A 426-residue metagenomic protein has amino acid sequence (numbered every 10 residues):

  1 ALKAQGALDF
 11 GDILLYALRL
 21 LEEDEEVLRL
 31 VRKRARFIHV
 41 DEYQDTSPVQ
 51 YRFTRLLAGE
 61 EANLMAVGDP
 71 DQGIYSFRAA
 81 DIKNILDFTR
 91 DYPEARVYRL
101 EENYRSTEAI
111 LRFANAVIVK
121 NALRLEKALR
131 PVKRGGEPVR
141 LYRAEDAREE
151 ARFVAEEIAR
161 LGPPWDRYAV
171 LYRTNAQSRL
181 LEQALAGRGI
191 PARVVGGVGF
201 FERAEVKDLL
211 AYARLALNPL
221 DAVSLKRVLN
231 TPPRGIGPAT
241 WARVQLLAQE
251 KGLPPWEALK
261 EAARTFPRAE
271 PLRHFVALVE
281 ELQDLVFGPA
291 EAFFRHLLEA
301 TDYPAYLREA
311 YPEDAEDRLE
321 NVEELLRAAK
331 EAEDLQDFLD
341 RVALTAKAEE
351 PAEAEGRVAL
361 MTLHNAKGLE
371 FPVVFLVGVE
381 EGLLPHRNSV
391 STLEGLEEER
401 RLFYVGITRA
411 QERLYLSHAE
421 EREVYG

Functional and structural regions predicted by a protein language model:
A1-D87, E102-S106, L297: Conserved helicase NTPase motor core
D9, D41, V67, I110 (+6 more regions): Residue-level signature of catalytic and energy-coupling elements of molecular machines, predominantly ATP/GTP-dependent
L30-V31, T46, L56-E60, G68 (+6 more regions): Conserved catalytic network of the ASCE P-loop NTPase/AAA+ motor domain
K33, R52, R112, A116 (+5 more regions): Generic recognition of well-ordered alpha-helical segments within structured catalytic/regulatory domains
V67-D71, R78-I82, E102-Y104, N115 (+5 more regions): A short beta-strand-to-loop transition that corresponds to the Sensor-1 phosphate-sensing loop of AAA+ P-loop ATPases
D71-S76, R105-S106, V194-L217, L229: Short alpha-helix plus adjacent loop in nuclease-associated cores
P93-R96, E101-A192, R214-N218: Helicase P-loop NTPase motor core
P164, S178-I190, R203, L210-G426: Conserved helicase C-terminal RecA-like lobe
